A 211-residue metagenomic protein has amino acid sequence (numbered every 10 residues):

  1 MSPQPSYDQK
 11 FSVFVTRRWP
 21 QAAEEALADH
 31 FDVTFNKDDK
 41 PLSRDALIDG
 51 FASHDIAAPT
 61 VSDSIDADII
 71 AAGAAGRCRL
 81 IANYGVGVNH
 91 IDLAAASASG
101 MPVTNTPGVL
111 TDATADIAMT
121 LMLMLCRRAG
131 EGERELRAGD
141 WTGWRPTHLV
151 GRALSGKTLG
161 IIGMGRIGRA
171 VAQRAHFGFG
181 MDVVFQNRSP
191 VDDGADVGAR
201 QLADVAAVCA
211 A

Functional and structural regions predicted by a protein language model:
M1-T104, A210: An N-terminal-biased, well-structured beta-alpha scaffold segment characteristic of Rossmann-like dinucleotide-binding
D8, T147-A211: Rossmann-like dinucleotide/phosphate-binding beta-alpha-beta segment
E25, A67, A94, T120 (+3 more regions): Active-site phosphate/pyrophosphate- and oxyanion-stabilizing loops and adjacent acidic/basic residues in soluble
K37-L42, V61, A138-T147, A195-L202: Short gly/ser/thr-rich secondary-structure transition/capping motifs
G87-H90, L110-A115, V191: Short gly/pro/ser/thr-enriched loop/turn and capping motifs at secondary-structure boundaries
N89-S97, G130-G143, G180-M181, F185-V191: Mobile beta-alpha loop/short-helix "lid" or hinge segments that flank ligand
P107-T158, A170-G178: Phosphate-binding beta-alpha-beta segment of Rossmann-like dinucleotide-binding domains, i.e., the NAD(P)
